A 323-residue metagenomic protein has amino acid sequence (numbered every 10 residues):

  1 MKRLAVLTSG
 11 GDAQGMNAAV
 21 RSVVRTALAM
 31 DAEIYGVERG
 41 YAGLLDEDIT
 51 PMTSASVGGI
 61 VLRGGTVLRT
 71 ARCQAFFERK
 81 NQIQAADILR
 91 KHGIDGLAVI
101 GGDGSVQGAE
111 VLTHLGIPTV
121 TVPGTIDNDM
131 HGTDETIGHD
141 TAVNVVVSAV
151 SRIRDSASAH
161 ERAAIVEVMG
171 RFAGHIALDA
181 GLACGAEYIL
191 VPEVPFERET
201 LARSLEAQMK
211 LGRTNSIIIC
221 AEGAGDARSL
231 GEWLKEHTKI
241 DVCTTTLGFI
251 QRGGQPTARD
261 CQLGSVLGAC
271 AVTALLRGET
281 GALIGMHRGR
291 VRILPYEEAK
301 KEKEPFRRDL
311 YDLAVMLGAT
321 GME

Functional and structural regions predicted by a protein language model:
M1-L45: N-terminal phosphate-binding or glycine-rich loops at protein starts, especially the Walker A/P-loop of NTPases
R3-S9, T66-A71, G96-V99, A164-E167 (+1 more regions): Short glycine-rich or small-residue beta-strand-to-loop segments that form or flank ligand, phosphate, metal/Fe-S
A18-V23, D103-I117, A177: Short Gly/Thr/Asp-enriched flexible loops that form oxyanion-binding sites at enzyme active sites
Y35, T113-G138, V145, L190-E197 (+1 more regions): Short, acidic/small-residue loops that bind anionic groups at enzyme active sites
L44-L97, G104-S105, I137-S148, E323: Glycine-rich oxoanion-binding loops at beta->alpha junctions
V99-G101, V111, H139-D241, T245: Accessory alpha-helical/coil subdomains and C-terminal extensions that flank or cap enzyme catalytic cores
D226, L234-E323: C-terminal non-catalytic interaction/assembly regions of soluble proteins
